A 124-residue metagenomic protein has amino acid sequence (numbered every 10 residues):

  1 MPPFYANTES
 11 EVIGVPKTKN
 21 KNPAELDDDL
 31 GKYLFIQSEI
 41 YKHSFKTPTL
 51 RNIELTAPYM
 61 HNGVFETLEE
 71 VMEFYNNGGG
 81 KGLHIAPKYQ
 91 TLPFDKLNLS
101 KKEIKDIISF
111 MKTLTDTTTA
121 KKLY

Functional and structural regions predicted by a protein language model:
M1-E66, E70-E73, K81-H84, K122-Y124: Short glycine/threonine-rich turn/loop motifs
F4, F94-N98, K102-Y124: Post-cleavage N-terminal segment of exported redox proteins
T47, I53, Q90-T91, I104: Residue-level signal for cytosolic alpha-helical hairpin/rod architecture
L55, E73-G80, S109-D116: Sec-exported extracytoplasmic/periplasmic mature domains
L68, M72, N76-L99, D106: C-terminal soluble interaction/assembly domains
